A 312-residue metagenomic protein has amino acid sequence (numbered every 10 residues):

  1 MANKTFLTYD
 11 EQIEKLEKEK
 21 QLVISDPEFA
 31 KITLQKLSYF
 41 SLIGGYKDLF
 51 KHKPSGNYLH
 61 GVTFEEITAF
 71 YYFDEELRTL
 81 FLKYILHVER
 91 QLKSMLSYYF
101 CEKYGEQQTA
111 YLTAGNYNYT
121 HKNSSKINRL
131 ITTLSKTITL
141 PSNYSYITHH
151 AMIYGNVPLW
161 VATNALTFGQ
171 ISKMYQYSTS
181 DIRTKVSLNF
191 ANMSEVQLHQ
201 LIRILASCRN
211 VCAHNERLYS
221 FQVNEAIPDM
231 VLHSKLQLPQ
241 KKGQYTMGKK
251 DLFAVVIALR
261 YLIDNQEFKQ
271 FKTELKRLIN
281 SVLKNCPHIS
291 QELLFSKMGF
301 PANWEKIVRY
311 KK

Functional and structural regions predicted by a protein language model:
M1-S207, Y219-K312: Extended intrinsically disordered or low-complexity regions, especially N/C-terminal cytosolic tails and loops, rather
N215: Acidic/aromatic/glycine-rich contiguous surface patches that form carbohydrate-binding/processing clefts and analogous
